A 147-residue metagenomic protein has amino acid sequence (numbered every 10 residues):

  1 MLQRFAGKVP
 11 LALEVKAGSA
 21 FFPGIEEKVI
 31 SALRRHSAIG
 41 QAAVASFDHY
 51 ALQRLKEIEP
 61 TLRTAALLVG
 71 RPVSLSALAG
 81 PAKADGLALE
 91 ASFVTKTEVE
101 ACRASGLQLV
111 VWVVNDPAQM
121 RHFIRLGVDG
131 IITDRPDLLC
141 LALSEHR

Functional and structural regions predicted by a protein language model:
L2-R147: Short loop-to-alpha-helix "cap/lid" segments that border enzyme active sites across diverse enzyme classes
